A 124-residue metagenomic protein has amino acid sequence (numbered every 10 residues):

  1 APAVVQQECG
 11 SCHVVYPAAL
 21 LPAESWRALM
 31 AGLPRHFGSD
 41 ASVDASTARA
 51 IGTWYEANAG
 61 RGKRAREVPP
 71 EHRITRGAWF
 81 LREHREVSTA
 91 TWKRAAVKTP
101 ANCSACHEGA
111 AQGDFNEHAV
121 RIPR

Functional and structural regions predicted by a protein language model:
A1-T53, A59-R124: Sequence context surrounding c-type heme c attachment/ligation sites in exported
